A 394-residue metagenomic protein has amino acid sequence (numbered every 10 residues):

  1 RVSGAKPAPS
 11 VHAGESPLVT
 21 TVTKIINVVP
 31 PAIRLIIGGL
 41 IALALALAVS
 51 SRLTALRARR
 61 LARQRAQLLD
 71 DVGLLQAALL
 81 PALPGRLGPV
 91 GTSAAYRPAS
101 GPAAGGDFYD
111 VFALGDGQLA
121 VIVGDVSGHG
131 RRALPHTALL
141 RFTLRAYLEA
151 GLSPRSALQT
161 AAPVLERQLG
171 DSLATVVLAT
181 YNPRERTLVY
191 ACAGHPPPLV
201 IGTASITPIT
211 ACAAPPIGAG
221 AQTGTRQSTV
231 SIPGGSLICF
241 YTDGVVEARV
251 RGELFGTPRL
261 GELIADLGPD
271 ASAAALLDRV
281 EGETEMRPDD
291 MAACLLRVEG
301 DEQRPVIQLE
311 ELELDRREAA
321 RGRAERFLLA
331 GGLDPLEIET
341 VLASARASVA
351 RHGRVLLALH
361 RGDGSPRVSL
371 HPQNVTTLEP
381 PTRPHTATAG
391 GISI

Functional and structural regions predicted by a protein language model:
V11-I33: Short, aromatic-rich amphipathic segments at membrane interfaces that lie adjacent to a transmembrane helix or signal
P30-L56: Selective detector of the "anchor" transmembrane alpha-helix that sits immediately C-terminal
A48-L69, T257: Interdomain signal-transducing alpha-helical coiled-coil linkers
R59-C239, E285-R321: … and, occasionally, acidic/histidine-rich disordered N-termini of signaling adaptors
G124, R132, I338-H352: Histidine-centered phosphotransfer motif of kinases
V126-L134, G244-A248, V375: Short acidic, Gly/Ser-rich segments with clustered Asp/Glu that frequently serve as metal-coordination loops in enzyme
L158, P233-G234, F240, V245-A343 (+2 more regions): C-terminal catalytic subdomain
A350-I394: Conserved beta-strand-loop-beta-strand hairpin that lines the nucleotide-binding pocket of ATP/GTP-utilizing enzymes
